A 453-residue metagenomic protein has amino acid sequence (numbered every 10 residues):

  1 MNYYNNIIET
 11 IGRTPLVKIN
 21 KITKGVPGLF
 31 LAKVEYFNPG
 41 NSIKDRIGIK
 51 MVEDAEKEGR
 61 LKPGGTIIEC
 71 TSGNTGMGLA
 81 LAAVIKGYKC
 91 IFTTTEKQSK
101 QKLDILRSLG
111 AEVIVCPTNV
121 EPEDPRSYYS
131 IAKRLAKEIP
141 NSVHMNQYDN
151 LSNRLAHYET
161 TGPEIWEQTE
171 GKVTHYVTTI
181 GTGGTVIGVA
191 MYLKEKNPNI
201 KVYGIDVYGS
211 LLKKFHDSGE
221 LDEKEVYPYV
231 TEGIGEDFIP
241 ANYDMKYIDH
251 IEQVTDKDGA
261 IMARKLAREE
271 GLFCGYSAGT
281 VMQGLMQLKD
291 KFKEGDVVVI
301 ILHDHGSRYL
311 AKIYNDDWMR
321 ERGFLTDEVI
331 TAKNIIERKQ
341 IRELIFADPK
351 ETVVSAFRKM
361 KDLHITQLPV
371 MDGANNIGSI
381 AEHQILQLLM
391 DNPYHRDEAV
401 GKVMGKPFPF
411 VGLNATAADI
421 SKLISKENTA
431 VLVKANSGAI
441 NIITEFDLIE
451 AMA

Functional and structural regions predicted by a protein language model:
M1-N334: PLP-dependent amino-acid enzyme catalytic core
A83, I165, G271, M360 (+6 more regions): Terminal peptide-recognition signature
Y247, V329-L344, D397-F408: Bateman (tandem CBS) regulatory domains
I345-H364, V370-D372, L389, F410-T429 (+2 more regions): The conserved cystathionine-beta-synthase
E351, I380, E398, A415 (+1 more regions): Short beta-to-alpha loop/turn elements within the nucleotide-binding domains of ABC transporters
T366, G378-I385, I440-L448: Short hydrophobic beta-strand motif reused across regulatory alpha/beta modules
E382-G401, L448-A453: A short, polar/charged loop-to-alpha-helix boundary motif
